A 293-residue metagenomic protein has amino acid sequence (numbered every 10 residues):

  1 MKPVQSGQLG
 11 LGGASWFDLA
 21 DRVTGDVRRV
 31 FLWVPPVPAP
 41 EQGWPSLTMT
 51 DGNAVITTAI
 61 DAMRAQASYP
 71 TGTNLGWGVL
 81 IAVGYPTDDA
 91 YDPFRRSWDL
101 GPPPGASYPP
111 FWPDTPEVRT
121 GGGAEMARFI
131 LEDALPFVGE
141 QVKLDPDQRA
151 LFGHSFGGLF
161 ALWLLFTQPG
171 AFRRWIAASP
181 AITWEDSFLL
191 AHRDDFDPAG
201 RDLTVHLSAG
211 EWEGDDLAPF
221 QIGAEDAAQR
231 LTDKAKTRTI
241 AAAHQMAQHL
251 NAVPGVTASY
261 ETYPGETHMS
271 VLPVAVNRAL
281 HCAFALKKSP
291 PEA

Functional and structural regions predicted by a protein language model:
M1-P45, V79: A domain-start/cap signature at the N-terminus of enzymes
V55-A127: Active-site machinery of serine-nucleophile hydrolases
R128-P146: Conserved acidic catalytic loop of the alpha/beta-hydrolase fold
V142-H154, W175: Alpha/beta-hydrolase fold nucleophile elbow
G153-G157, A161: Gly/Ala-rich beta-loop-alpha elbow adjacent to hydrolase catalytic centers
W163-T167: Active-site signature of alpha/beta-hydrolase-fold catalytic machinery across serine- and Asp/Cys-nucleophile hydrolases
G170-I182, T204: A conserved short beta-strand
T183-T262: The feature captures the conserved acid-bearing segment of alpha/beta-hydrolase catalytic domains
